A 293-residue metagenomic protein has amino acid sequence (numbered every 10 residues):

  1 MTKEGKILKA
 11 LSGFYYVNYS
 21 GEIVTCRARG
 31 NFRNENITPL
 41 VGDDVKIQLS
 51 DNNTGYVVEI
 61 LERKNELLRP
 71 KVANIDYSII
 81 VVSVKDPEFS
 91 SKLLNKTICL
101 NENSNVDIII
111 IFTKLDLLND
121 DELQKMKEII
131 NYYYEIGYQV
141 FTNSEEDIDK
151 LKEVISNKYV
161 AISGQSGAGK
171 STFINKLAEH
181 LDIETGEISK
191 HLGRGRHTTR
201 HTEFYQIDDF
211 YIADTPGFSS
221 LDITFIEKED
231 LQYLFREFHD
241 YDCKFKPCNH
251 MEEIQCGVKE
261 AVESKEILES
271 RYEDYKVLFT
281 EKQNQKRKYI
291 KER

Functional and structural regions predicted by a protein language model:
M1-L11: Structural detector for short beta-strands of small beta-barrel domains
G13, N36-D51, L61-S78, S83 (+4 more regions): Helix-rich effector regions associated with P-loop NTPase G domains
Y15-Y19, C26, I47, V57: SH3/SH3-like beta-barrel fold
I23-T38: Beta-strand/loop nucleic-acid-binding surfaces
N52-I60, E88-S90: Short, Lys/Arg- and Gly-enriched loop/turn segments at beta-strand edges
K92-N105: Histidine-anchored nucleotide/phosphate-binding helix
L117-A168: Canonical P-loop GTPase G-domain recognition
